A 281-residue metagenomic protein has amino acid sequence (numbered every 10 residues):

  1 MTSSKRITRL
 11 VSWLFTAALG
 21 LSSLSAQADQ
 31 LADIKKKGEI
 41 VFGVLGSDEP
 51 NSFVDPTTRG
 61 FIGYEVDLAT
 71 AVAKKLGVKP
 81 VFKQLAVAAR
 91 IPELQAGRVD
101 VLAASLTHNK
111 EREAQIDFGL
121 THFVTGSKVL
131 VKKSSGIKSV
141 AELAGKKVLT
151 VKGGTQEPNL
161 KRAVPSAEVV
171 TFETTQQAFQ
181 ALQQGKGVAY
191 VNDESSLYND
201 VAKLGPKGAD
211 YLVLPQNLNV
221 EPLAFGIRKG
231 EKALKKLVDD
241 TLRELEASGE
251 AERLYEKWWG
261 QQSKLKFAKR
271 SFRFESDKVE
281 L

Functional and structural regions predicted by a protein language model:
D29-S105: Extracytoplasmic small-molecule ligand-binding "clamshell" domains of the periplasmic binding protein/Venus flytrap
G38-G46, I62, V140-G154, E168: Short loop->beta-strand "edge-of-pocket" segments that line small-molecule binding or catalytic clefts across diverse
I40-V41, G77-K79, A96-A104, K147 (+3 more regions): Alpha-to-beta junction loops
G46, F123-V131, E194, Y198 (+2 more regions): Periplasmic-binding protein-like
V66-K75, A141-E142, K146-K147, G154 (+2 more regions): Extended ligand-binding regions for polar small-molecule ligands
T70, K74, K79-E142, V279-E280: Acidic, polar ligand-binding/catalytic clefts
F82-P92, S135, K152, V170-Q184 (+1 more regions): Short helix-initiation/N-cap motifs at beta->coil->alpha
A89-P92, L106-A114, N159-R162, Q183 (+1 more regions): A ligand-binding cleft/hinge motif common to bilobed small-molecule-binding domains
